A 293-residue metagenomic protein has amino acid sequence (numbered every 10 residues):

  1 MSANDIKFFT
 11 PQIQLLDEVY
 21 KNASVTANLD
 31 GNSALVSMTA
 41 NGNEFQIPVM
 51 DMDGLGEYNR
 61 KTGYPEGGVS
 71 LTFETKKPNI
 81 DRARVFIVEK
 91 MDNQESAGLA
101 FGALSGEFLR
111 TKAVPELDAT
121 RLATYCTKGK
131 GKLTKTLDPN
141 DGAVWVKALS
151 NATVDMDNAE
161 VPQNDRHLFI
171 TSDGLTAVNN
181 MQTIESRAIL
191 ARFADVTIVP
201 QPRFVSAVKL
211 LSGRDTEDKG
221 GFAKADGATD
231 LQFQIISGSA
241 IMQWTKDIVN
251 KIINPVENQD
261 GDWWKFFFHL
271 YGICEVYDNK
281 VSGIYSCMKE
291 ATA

Functional and structural regions predicted by a protein language model:
M1-N4, E89-N93, G131-P139: Charged, low-complexity surface segments at secondary-structure and domain boundaries
S2-G31, V36-M50, G54-G56, L71-N79 (+4 more regions): Sequence/fold signature of self-assembling virion shell proteins
E57-G63: Short, glycine/acidic-enriched capping/hinge loops at junctions between secondary-structure elements
E66-E116: Long, hydrophobic/aromatic-enriched structural stretches that serve as scaffold segments
A97-A148: Hydrophobic alpha-helical segments and helix pairs
K130-T197: Extended, solvent-exposed, turn-rich assembly/linker loops in the middle of proteins
